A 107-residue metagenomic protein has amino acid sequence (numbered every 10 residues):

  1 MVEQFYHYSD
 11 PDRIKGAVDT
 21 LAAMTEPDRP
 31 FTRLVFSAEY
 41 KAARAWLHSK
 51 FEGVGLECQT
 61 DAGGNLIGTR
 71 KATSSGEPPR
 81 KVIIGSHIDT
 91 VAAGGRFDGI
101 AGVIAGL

Functional and structural regions predicted by a protein language model:
V2-A38: N-terminal capping segment at the start of a domain
I14-K15, A72-S74, I88: Short glycine-enriched loops at secondary-structure junctions
K15-D19, H48, V103-L107: Predominant activation on well-ordered alpha-helical scaffold segments within soluble catalytic domains
A17, G64, R80-V82: A generic secondary-structure signal marking the coil-to-beta-strand transition
E26-K71: A non-catalytic alpha/beta surface segment that caps or lines the substrate-entry region of metallo-dependent hydrolase
T73-K81: Proline/glycine-enriched tight loop/beta-turn segments at coil->beta junctions that connect or precede beta-strands
R80-A92: Glycine/charged-rich beta-loop-alpha catalytic/anionic-binding loops adjacent to active sites
I84, G94-L107: Alpha-helical metal-binding/catalytic segments enriched in His/Glu/Asp
